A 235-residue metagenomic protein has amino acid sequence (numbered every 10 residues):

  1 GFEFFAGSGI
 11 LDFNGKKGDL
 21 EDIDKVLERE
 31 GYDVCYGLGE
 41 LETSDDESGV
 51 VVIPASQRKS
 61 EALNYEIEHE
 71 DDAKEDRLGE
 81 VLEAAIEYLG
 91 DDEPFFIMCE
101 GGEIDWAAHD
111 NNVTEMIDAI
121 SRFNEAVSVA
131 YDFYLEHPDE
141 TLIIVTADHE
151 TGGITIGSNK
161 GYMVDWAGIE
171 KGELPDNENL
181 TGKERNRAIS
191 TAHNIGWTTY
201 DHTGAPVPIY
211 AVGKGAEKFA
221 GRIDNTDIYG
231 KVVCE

Functional and structural regions predicted by a protein language model:
G1-E235: A post-motif C-terminal structural segment
